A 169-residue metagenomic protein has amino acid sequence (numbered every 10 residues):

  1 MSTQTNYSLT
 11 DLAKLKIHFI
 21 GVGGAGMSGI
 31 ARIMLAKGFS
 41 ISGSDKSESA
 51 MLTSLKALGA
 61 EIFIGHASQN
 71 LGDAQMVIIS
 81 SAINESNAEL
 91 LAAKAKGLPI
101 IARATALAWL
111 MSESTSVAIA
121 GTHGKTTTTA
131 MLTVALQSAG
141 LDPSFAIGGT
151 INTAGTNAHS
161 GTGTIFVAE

Functional and structural regions predicted by a protein language model:
M1-A60, D73-V77, A95-L98, A130: ATP-dependent carboxylate-amine ligase
S8-A13, I33-A36, K56, N70 (+1 more regions): Phosphate-binding loop of NTP-binding sites
H18, H66, H123-G124: Histidine-centered active-site/metal-ligand motif
I41-D45, I62-F63, I78-I79, S144-A146 (+1 more regions): Short, hydrophobic beta-strand segments that form beta-sheet elements in well-ordered domains
K46-S47, A67, T105-A106: Short, ordered loop/turn segments at secondary-structure junctions
I62-G65, I101: Short acidic-hydrophobic, aromatic-tinged amphipathic segments that line or gate anion-handling sites
H66-D73: Short amphipathic alpha-helix with an adjacent loop that forms part of the alpha/beta core around
